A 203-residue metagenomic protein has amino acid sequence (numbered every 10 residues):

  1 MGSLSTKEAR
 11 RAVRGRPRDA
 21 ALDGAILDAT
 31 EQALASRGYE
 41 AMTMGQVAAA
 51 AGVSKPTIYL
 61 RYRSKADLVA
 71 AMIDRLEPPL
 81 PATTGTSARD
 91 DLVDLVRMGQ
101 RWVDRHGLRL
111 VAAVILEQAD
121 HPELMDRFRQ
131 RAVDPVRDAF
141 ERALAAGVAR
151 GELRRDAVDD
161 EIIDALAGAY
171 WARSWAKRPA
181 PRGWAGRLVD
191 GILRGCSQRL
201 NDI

Functional and structural regions predicted by a protein language model:
M1-A50, A66-D67: Basic, helix-initiating cap at the start of DNA-binding domains
M1-R11, D94, M98-R101, D138 (+3 more regions): C-terminal peripheral helix-coil segments that are non-catalytic and often amphipathic
D19-L22, F140, R155-I163, P181 (+1 more regions): Short amphipathic alpha-helix in the helical subdomain of ABC transporter nucleotide-binding domains
A41, S64-V69, P79-L80, L92: Short amphipathic alpha-helical segment with a characteristic S/N-K-E followed by hydrophobic residues
A51-Y62: Short hydrophobic/aromatic patch on the recognition helix
R61-Y62, F128, A132, W171-A172: Tryptophan-centric aromatic hotspots in well-structured domains and transmembrane helices
L80-A112, I162: Hydrophobic alpha-helical connector segments
D104-R105, R109, A113, E123-A149 (+2 more regions): Amphipathic alpha-helical packing segments from all-alpha helical-bundle domains
